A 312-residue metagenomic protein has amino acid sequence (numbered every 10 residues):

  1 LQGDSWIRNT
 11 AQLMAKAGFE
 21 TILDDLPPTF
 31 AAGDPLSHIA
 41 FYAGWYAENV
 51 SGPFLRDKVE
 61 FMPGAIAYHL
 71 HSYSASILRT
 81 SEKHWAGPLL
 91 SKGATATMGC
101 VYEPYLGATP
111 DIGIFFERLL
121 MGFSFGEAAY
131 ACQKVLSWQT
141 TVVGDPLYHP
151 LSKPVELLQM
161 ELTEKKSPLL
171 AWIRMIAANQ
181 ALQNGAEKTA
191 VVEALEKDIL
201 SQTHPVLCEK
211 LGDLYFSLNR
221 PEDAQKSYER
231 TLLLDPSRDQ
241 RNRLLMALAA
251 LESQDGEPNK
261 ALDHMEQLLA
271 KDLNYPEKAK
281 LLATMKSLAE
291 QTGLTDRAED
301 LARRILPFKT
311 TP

Functional and structural regions predicted by a protein language model:
L1-E196, T203-H204, S217, E222: Cysteine-dependent hydrolase recognition
L200-Q202, L234-Q240, L269-K278, T292-T295 (+1 more regions): Short solvent-exposed coil/turn linkers within tandem alpha-helical repeat scaffolds
